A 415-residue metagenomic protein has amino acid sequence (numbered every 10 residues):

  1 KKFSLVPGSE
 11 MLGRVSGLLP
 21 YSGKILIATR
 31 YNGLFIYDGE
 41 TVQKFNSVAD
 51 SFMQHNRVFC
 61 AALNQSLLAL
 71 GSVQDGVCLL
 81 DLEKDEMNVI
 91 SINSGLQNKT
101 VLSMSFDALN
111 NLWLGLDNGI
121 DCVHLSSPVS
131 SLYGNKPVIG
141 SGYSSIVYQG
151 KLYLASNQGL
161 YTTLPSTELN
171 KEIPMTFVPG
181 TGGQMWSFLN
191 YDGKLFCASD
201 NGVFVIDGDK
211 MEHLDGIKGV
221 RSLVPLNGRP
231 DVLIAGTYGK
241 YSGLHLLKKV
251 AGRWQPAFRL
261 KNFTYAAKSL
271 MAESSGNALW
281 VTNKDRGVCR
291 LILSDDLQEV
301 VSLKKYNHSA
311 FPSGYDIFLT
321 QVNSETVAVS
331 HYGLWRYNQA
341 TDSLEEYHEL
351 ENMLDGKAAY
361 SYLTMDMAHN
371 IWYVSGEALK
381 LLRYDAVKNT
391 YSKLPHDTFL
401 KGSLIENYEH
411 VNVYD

Functional and structural regions predicted by a protein language model:
K1-D415: Carboxylate-rich, polar loop motifs that coordinate divalent cations or form catalytic acidic clusters
